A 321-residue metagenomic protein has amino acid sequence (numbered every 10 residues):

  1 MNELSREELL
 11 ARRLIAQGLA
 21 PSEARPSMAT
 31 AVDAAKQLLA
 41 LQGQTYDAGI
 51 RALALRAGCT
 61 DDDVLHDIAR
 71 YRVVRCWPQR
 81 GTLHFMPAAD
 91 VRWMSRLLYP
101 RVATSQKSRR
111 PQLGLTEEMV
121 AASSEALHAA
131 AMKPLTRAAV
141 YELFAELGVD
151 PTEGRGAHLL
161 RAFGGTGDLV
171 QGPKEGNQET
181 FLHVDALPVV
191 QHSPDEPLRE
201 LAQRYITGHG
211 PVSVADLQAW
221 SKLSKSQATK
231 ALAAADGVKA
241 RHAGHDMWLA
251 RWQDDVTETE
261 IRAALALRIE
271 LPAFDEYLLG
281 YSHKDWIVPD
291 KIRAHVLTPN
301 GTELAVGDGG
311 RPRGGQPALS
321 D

Functional and structural regions predicted by a protein language model:
M1-A139, L143-E146, D150-T152, V296: Phosphate-backbone binding and catalysis cores of DNA-processing enzymes
A69-L83, G165-K174, D236-A243: A short, conserved structural fragment
F85-V91, E175-H192, D246-I261: Short, cationic-aromatic polyanion-contact patches
S95-R110, D185-R204, G208, I261-I269 (+1 more regions): Short, amphipathic alpha-helical interaction segments positioned at domain boundaries
E153-A231: Loop-centered beta-sheet repeat module
G210-E258: Anionic-ligand-binding alpha/beta catalytic cores of soluble enzymes and soluble regulatory domains that recognize
V238-K291: Non-catalytic regulatory appendages
D290, H295-D321: Glycine-rich, small/acidic residue-mixed loop/short-helix segments
